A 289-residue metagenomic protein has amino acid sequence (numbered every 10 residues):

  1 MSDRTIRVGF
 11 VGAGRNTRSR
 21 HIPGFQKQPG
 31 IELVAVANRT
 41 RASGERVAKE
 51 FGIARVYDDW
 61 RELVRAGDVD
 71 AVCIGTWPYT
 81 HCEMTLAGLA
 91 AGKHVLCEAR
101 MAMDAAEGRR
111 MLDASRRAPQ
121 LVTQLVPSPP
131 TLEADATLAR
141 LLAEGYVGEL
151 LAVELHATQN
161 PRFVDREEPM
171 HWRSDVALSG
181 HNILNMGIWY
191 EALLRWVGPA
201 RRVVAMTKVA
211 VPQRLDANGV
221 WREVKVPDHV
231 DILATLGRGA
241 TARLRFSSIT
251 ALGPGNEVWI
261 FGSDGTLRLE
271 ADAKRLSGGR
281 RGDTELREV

Functional and structural regions predicted by a protein language model:
M1-F51: N-terminal Rossmann-like dinucleotide-binding module
T17, Y57, C97, M103 (+3 more regions): Hydrophobic residues in well-ordered beta-strands that form the structural core
I31-A35, D70-V72, G180: Short active-site oxyanion
V47-I53, A114-A118: Short, conserved SAM-binding/catalytic segment of Class I S-adenosyl-L-methionine-dependent methyltransferases
I53-D59: Conserved SAM-binding strand-loop segment of SAM-dependent methyltransferases
A71, W77-P78, C82-P130: Beta-strand-loop-alpha-helix segment that lines the small-molecule cofactor/substrate pocket of alpha/beta enzymes
L121-V122, P129-E223: Predominantly a Rossmann-like dinucleotide-binding segment in NAD(P)-dependent oxidoreductases
L184, Y190-R275: Contiguous beta-strand/loop segments that form the cofactor/metal-binding neighborhood of enzyme cores
